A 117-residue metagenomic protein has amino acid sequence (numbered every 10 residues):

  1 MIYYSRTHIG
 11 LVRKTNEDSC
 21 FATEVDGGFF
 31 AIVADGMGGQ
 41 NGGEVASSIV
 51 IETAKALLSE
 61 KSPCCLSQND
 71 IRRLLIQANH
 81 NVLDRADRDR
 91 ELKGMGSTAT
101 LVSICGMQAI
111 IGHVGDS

Functional and structural regions predicted by a protein language model:
M1-S117: PP2C/PPM-type serine/threonine phosphatase catalytic domain
